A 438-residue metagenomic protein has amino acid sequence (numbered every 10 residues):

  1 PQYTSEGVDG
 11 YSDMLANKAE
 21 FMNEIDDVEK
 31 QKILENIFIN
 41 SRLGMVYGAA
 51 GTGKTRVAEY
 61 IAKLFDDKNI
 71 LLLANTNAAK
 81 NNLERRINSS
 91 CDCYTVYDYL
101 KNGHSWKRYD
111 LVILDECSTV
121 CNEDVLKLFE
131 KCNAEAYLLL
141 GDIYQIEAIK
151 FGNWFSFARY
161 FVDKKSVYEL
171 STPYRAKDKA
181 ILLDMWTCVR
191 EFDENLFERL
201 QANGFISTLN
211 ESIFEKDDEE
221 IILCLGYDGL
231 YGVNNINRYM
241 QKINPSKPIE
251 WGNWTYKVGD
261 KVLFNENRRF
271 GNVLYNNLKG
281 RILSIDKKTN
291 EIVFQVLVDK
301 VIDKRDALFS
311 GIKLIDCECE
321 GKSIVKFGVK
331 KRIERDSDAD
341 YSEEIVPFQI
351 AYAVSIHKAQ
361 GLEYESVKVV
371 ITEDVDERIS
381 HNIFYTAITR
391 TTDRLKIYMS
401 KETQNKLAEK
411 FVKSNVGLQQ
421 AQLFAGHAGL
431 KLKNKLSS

Functional and structural regions predicted by a protein language model:
Q2-M22, V28-V57, I61-L64, A134 (+2 more regions): Conserved helicase motor core of P-loop NTPases
L64-L71: Post-Walker A helix-loop "phosphate-sensing" segment adjacent to the P-loop in P-loop NTPases
L71-L111, V354: Inter-Walker segment of RecA-like/P-loop motor cores
L100, T119-C121, I146-E147: Catalytic P-loop NTPase motifs of RecA-like helicase/translocase cores
K101-D110, V125-A134, A359, E363-Y364: Short basic/glycine-enriched coil/helix segment immediately N-terminal to the Walker B
D115-E116, G141: Walker B catalytic acidic pair
C121, P245-Y385: Conserved nucleotide-binding/hydrolysis modules and their immediate coupling elements across P-loop/ASCE NTPase motors
S366-S438: Helicase C-terminal subdomain and adjacent C-terminal extension
